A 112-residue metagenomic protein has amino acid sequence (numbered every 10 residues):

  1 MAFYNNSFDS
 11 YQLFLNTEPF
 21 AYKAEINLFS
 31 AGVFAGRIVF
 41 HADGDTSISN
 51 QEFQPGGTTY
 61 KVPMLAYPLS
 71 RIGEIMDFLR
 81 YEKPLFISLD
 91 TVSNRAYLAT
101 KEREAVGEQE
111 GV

Functional and structural regions predicted by a protein language model:
M1-G44: OB-fold ssDNA-binding interfaces and closely related basic DNA-contact patches used across DNA replication/repair
F8-Q12, P19, T46-I48, R80 (+2 more regions): Low-complexity, compositionally biased segments
F8-T17, F53-P63, V106-V112: Surface-exposed beta-loop interaction hotspot
F40-S47, E102-A105: A short, sequence-level motif marking secondary-structure junctions
D43-D77: Short, conserved turn/kink motifs that form compact alpha/beta structural patches or helix kinks used as
A66-V112: Short, compact, well-ordered microdomains
